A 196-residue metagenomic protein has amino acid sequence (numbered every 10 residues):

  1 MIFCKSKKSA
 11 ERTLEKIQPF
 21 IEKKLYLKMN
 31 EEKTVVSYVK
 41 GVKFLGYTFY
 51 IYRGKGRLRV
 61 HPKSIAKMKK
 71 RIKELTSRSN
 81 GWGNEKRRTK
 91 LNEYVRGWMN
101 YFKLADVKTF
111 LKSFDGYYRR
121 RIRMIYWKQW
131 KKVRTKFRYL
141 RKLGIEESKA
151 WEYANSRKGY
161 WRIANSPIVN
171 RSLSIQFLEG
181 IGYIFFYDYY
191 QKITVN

Functional and structural regions predicted by a protein language model:
M1-N196: Non-catalytic terminal/accessory segments
